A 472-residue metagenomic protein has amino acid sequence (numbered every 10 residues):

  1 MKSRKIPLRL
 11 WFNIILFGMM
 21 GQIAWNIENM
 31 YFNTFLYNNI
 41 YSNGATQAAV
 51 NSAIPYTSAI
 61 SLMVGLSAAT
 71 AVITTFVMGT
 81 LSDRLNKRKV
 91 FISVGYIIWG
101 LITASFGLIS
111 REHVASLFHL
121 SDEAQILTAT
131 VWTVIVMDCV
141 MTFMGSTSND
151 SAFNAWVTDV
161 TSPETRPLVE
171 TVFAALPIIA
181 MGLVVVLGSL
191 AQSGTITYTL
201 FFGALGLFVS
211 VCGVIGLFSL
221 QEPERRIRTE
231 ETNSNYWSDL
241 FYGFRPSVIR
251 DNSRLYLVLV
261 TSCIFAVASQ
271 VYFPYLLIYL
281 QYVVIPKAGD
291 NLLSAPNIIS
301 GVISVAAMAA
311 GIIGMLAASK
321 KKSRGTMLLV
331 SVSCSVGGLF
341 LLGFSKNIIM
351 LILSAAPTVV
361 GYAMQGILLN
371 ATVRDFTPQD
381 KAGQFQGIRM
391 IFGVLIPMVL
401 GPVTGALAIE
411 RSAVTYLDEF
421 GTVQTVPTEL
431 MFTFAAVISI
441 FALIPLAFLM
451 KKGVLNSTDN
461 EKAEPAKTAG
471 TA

Functional and structural regions predicted by a protein language model:
M1-L8, E224-L259, E464-A472: Juxtamembrane intracellular "pre-TM" segments in multi-pass secondary transporters
K2-A68, R254-T261, F265-K287: Helix-loop boundary and gating motifs at the non-cytosolic
P7, F106-H113, S210-L220, T428-E464: Multi-pass alpha-helical transporter architecture, strongest for 12-TM Major Facilitator/SLC carriers used
T57-T80, G301-G314: Central cavity-lining transmembrane alpha-helices of secondary-active solute carriers, predominantly the Major
A71-V72, P167-S189, M390-P402: Glycine-rich segments within core transmembrane alpha-helices of 12-TM secondary carriers
I73-K87, G311-R324, I409: Helix-to-loop junctions at the C-terminal end of transmembrane segments in multipass secondary transporters
R88, L190-L207, I409-I438: A membrane-interface helix-boundary motif in multi-pass transporters
V90-S105, T326-L341: Structural signature of the two symmetry-related core transmembrane helices
